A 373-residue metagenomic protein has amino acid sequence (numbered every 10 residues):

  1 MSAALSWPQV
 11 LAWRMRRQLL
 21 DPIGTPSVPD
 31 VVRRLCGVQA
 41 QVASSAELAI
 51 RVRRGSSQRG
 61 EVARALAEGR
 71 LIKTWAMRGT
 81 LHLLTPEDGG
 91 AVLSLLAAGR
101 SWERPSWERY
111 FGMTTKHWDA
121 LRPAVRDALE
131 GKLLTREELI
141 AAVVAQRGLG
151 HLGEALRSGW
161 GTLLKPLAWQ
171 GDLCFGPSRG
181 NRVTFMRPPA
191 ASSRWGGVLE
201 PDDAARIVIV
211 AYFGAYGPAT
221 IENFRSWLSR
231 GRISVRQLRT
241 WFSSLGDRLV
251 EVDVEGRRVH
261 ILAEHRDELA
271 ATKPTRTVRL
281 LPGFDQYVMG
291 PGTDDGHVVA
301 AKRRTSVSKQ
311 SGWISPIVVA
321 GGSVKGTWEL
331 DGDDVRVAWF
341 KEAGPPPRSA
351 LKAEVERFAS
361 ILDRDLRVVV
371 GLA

Functional and structural regions predicted by a protein language model:
M1-V288, T293-A373: Long, low-complexity intrinsically disordered regions
